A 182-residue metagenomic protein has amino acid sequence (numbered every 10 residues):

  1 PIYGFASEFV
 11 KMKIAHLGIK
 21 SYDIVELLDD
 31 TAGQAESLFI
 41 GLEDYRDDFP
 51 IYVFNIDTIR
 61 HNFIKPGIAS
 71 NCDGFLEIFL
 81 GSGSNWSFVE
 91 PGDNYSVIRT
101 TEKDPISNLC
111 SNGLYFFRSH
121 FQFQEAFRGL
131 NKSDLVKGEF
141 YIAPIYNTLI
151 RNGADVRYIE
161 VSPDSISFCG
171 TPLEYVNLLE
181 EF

Functional and structural regions predicted by a protein language model:
P1-P50: Conserved N-terminal catalytic core of the sugar/cofactor nucleotidyltransferase
E8, M12, I59-V136: Conserved core of the sugar-phosphate nucleotidyltransferase
S21-D23, S96, D155-R157: Conserved beta-strand segments of alpha/beta enzyme cores
I24, G74-F75, Y158, I166: Conserved beta-strand scaffold positions in the cores of enzyme catalytic domains, especially in NTP/NDP-utilizing
D29-Q34, S84, D164-S167: A short acidic, often aromatic-flanked loop/helix-cap motif at beta-alpha or helix-coil junctions that lines enzyme
S37-D44, E90-P91, L173-N177: Short, surface-exposed amphipathic charged segments that create phosphate/polyanion-binding patches used for binding
D48-I59: Short beta-strand-to-loop acidic/aromatic patch adjacent to the donor-nucleotide binding site
S111-F182: Conserved alpha/beta core of the MobA/IspD/sugar-nucleotide pyrophosphorylase nucleotidyltransferase superfamily
